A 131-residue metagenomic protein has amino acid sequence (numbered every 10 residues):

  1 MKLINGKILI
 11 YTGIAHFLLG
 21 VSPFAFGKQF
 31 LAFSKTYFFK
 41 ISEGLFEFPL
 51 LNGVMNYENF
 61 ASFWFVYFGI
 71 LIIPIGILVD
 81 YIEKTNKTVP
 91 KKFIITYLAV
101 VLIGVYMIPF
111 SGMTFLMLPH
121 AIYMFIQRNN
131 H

Functional and structural regions predicted by a protein language model:
L3-A32: N-terminal signal-anchor transmembrane alpha helix
N5-T12, F68, F93-V100: Hydrophobic alpha-helical transmembrane segments of polytopic
A15-L18, S22, L71-P74, L78 (+1 more regions): Residues within alpha-helical transmembrane segments of multi-pass membrane proteins, especially transporters, ion
L19-F26, F46, I103-I108, F125-H131: Juxtamembrane membrane-interface segments at transmembrane alpha-helix termini
F30-K40: Juxtamembrane non-transmembrane "cap" segments at the membrane-aqueous interface of multi-pass membrane proteins
S42-N59: Juxtamembrane membrane-water interface segments that cap and precede transmembrane helices
F60-F93, Y97: Mid-chain, well-packed structural core segment of small domains
N86-Y123: Hydrophobic alpha-helical transmembrane segments of integral membrane proteins
